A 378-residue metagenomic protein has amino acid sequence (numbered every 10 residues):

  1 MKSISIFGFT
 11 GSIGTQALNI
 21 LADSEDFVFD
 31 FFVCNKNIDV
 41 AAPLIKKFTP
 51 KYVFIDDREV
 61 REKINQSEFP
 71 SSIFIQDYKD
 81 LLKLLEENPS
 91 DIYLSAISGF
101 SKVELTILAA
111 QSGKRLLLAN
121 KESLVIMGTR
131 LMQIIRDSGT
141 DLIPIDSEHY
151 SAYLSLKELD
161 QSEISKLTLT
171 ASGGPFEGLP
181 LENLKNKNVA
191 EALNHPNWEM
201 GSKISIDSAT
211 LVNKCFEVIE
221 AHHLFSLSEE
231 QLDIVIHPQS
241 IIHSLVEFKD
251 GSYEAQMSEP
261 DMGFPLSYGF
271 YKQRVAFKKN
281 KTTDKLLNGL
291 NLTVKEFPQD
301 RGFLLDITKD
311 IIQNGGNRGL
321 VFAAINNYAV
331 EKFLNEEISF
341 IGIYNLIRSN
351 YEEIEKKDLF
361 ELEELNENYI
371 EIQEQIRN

Functional and structural regions predicted by a protein language model:
M1-N378: Catalytic, metal-anchored helix/loop core of enzyme active sites in primary metabolism
